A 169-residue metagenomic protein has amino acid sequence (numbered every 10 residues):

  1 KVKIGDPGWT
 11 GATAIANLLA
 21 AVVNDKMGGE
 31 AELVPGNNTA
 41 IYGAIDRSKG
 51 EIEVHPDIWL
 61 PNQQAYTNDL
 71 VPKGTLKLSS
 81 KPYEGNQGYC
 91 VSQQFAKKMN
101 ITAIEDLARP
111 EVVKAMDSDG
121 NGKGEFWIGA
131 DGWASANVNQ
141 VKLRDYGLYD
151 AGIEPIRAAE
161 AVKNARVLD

Functional and structural regions predicted by a protein language model:
K1-K3, N24-G36, G122-E125, R144-V162: A local structural motif
K1-N17, N38-T39: Extracytoplasmic "Venus flytrap"
K3-G5, E32, E53-D57, Q87-C90 (+1 more regions): Structural recognition of the beta-strand scaffold that forms the well-ordered cores of secreted hydrolase catalytic
G8-W9, W59, Q94-A96, G129-A134: Short coil/turn segments
A16, V34-K73, L168: Pocket-flanking alpha-helical
N17, A21, D25, G43 (+4 more regions): Solvent-exposed, polar/charged alpha-helical surfaces in well-ordered, non-transmembrane soluble domains, broadly
A44, I52-P56, I128-D169: Ligand-binding pocket segment of bilobal, Venus flytrap-like solute-binding proteins
G74-I128: A conserved helix-loop-strand patch within extracytoplasmic ligand-binding domains of the periplasmic binding
